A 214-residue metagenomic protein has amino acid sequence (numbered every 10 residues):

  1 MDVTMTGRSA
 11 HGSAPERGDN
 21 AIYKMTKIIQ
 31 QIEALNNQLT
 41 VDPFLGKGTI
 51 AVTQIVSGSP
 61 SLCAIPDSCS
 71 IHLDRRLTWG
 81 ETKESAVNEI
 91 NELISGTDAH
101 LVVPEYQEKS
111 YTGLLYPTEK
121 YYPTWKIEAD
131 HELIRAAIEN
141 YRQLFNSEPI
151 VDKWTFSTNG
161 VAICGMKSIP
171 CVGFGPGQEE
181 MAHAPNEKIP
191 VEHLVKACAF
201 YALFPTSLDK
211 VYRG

Functional and structural regions predicted by a protein language model:
M1-G214: Metal-dependent amide/peptide-bond hydrolase catalytic core, centered on the "pita-bread" metallohydrolase fold
